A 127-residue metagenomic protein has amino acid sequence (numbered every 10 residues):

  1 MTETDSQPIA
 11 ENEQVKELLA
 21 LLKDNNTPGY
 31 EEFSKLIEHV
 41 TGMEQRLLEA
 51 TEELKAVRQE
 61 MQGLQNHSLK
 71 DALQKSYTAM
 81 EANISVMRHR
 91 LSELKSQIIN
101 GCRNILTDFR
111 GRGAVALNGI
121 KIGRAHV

Functional and structural regions predicted by a protein language model:
M1-S92: Leu/Val/Ala/Ile-rich N-terminal alpha-helices, chiefly Sec-type signal peptides and the beginnings
M1-T4, I98, I122: Non-Sec secretion/translocation targeting segments of pathogen effectors
L22-N26, C102, K121: Generic secondary-structure transition motif, activating predominantly at the C-termini of alpha-helices
T51, R58, Q62-Q65, A72-L73 (+5 more regions): Coiled-coil heptad-register positions
A125-V127: Conserved small/polar residues in nucleotide/adenosyl-binding loops
